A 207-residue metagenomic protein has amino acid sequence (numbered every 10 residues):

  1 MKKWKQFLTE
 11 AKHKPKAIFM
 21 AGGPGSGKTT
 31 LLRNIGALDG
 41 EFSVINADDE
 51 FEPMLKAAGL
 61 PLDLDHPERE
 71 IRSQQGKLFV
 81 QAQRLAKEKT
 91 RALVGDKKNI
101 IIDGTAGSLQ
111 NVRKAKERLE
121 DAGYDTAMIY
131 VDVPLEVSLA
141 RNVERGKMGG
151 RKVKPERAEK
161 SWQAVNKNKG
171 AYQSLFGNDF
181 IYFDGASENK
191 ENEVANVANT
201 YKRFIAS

Functional and structural regions predicted by a protein language model:
K3-A11: Proteolytic processing junctions in secreted/extracellular precursors, especially proprotein convertase/trypsin-like
A11-P15, L93-V94: Phosphate-binding P-loop
I18-F19: Short hydrophobic/aromatic beta-strand immediately N-terminal to the Walker A/P-loop
G23-P24: The conserved Walker
G27: Conserved glycine(s) of the Walker
L32-K98, Q110: Conserved substrate/cofactor phosphate-moiety recognition/catalytic segment in nucleotide-dependent phosphotransferases
E120-N142: Conserved phosphate-donor/acceptor-positioning beta-strand/loop module used by diverse small-molecule
E136-S207: Conserved GTP-binding G-domain of TRAFAC-class P-loop NTPases and closely related GTPase folds
